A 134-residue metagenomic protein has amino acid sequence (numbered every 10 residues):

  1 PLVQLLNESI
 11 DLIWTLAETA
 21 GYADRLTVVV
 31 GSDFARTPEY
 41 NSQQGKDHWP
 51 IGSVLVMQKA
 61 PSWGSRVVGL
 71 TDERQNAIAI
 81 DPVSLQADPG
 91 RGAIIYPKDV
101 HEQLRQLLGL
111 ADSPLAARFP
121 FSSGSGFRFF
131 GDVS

Functional and structural regions predicted by a protein language model:
P1-S134: Feature marks hydrolase-like catalytic cores characterized by long aromatic- and Gly/Pro-rich stretches
